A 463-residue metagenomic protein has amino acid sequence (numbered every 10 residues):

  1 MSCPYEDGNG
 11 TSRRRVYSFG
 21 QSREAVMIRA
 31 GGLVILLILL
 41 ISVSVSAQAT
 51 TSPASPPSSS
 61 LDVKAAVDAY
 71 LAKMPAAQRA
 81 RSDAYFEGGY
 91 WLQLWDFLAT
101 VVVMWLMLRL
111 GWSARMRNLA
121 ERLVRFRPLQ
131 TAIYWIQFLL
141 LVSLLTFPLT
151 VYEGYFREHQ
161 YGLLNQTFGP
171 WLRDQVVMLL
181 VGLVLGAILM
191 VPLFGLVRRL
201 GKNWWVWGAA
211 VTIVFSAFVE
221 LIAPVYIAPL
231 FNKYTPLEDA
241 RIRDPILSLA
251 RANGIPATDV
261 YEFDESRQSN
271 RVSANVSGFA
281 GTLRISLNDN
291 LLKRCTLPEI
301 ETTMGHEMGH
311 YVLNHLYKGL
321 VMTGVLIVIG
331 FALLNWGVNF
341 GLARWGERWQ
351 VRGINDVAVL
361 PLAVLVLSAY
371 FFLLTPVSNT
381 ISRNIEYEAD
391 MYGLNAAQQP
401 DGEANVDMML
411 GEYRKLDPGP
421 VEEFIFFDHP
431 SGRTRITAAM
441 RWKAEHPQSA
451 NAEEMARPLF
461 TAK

Functional and structural regions predicted by a protein language model:
S2-C3, S12-V16: Short, low-complexity intrinsically disordered segments enriched in A/P/G/S/L with frequent Arg, especially at protein
T11, A25, A30, T50-T51: Ala/Thr-enriched low-complexity intrinsically disordered regions
V16-Y17, Q21-L33: Bacterial N-terminal signal peptides that target proteins for export
G32-S42: Bacterial N-terminal signal peptides
Q48-L110, A114-I354, V364-K463: Polar-ligand-bearing catalytic/cofactor-coordination segments of membrane-embedded or membrane-tethered inner-membrane
